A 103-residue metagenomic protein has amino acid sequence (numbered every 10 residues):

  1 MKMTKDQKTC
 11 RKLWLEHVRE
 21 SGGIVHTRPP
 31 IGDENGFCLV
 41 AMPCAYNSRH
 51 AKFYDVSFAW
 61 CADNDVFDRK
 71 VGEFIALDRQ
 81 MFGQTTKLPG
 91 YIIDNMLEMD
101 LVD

Functional and structural regions predicted by a protein language model:
M1-D103: Catalytic phosphate/metal-binding cores of nucleic-acid and nucleotide-processing enzymes, i.e., regions that mediate
